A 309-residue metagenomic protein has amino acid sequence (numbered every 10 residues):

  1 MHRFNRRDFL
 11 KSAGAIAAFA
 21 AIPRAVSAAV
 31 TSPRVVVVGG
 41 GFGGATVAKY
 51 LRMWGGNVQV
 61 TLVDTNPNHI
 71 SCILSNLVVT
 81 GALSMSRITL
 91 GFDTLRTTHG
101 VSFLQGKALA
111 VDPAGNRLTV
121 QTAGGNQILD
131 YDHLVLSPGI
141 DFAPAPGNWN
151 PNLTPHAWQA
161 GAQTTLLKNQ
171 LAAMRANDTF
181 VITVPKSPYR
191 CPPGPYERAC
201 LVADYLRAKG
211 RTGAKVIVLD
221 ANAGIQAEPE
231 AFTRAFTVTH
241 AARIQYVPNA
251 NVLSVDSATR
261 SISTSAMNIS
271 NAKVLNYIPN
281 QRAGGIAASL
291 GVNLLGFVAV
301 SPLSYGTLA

Functional and structural regions predicted by a protein language model:
M1-A20: N-terminal secretory signal peptides and thylakoid transit peptides that target proteins across membranes
S12, S137-P138, I278-P279: Short, well-ordered coil/turn residues at beta-beta hairpins and beta-strand->alpha-helix junctions within
A18-T31: A short, basic/flexible loop-to-alpha-helix module at the beginning of a structural domain
A29-S102, K186-A227: Beta1-alpha1 glycine-rich phosphate/pyrophosphate-binding loop at the start of Rossmann-like nucleotide-binding domains
G43, G139-F142, Q281-R282: Short glycine-rich anion-binding loops that position phosphate/pyrophosphate groups of nucleotides and phosphorylated
T98, S102-V111, G115-L118, T122 (+2 more regions): A Rossmann-like FAD-binding core segment of flavoenzymes
P138-K209: Glycine-rich dinucleotide-binding loop and its adjacent helix/turn
W149-A176, S270-A309: FAD-site-proximal beta/loop scaffold in flavoenzymes
